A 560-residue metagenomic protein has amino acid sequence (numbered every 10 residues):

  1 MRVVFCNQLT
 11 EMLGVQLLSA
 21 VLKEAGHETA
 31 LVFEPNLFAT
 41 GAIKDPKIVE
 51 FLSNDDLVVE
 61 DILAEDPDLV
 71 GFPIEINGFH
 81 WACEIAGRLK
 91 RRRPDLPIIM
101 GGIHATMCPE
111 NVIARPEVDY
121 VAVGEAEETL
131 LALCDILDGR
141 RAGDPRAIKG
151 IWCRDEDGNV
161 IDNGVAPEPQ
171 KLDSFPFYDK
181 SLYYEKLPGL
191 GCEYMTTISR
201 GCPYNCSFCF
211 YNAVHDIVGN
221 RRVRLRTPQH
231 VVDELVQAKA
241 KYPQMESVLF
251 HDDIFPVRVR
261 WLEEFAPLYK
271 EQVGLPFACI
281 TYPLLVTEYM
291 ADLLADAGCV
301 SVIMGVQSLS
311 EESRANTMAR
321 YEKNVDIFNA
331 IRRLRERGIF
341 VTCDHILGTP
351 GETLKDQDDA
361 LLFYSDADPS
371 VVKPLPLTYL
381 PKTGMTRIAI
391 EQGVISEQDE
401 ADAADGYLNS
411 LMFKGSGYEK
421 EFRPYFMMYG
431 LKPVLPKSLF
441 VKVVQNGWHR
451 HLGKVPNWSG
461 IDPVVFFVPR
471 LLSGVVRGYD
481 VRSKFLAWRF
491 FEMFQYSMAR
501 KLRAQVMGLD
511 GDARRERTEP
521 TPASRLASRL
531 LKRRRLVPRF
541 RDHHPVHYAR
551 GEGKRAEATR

Functional and structural regions predicted by a protein language model:
R2, N7, A30-P169, P376-K382: Glycine-rich beta-alpha loop elements in corrinoid/cobalamin-binding modules across cobalamin-dependent enzymes
R2-C6, K23-E24, D45-V59, D68 (+3 more regions): Radical SAM enzyme core and accessory elements
L22, I85, L89-R93, L137 (+3 more regions): Hydrophobic positions in alpha-helices of CheY-like receiver
F38, P109, Y204, E312 (+4 more regions): Flexible glycine/acidic-rich beta-alpha junction loops that bind and position SAM and/or redox cofactors in anaerobic
P109-R115, M290, G351-S365: Catalytic cores of alpha/beta
D173-T342, L362: Radical SAM [4Fe-4S] cluster-binding motif and immediate context
W261-Y269, T353-S370, P433-V434: Short, electropositive alpha-helical surface patch
